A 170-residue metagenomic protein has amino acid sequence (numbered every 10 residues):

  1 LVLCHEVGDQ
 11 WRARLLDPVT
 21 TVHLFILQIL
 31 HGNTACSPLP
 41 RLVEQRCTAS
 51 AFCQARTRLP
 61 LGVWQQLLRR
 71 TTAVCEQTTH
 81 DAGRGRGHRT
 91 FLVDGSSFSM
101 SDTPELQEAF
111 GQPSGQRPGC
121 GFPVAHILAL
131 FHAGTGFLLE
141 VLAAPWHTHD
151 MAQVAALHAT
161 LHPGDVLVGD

Functional and structural regions predicted by a protein language model:
L1-G169: Conserved, well-structured functional cores that handle cations and Mg-NTP chemistry
